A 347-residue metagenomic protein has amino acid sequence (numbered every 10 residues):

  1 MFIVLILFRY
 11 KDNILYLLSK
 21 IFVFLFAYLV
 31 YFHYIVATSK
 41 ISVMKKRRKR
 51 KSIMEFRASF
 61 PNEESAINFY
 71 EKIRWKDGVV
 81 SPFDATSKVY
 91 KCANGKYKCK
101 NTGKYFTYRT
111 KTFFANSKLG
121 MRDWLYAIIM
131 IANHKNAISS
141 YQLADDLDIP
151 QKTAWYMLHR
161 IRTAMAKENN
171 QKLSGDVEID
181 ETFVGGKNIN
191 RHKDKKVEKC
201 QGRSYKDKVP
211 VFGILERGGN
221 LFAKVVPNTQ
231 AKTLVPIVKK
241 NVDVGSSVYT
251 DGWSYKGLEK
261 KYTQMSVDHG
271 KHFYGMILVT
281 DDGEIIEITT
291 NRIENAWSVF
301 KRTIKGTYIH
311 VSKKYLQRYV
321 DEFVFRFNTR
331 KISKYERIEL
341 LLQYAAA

Functional and structural regions predicted by a protein language model:
V4-L5, I21: N-terminal amphipathic/hydrophobic targeting modules at extreme N-termini, encompassing cleavable Sec/SRP-type signal
I14, F24-A347: Residue-level recognition of single "structural anchor" positions that define or cap local secondary structure
